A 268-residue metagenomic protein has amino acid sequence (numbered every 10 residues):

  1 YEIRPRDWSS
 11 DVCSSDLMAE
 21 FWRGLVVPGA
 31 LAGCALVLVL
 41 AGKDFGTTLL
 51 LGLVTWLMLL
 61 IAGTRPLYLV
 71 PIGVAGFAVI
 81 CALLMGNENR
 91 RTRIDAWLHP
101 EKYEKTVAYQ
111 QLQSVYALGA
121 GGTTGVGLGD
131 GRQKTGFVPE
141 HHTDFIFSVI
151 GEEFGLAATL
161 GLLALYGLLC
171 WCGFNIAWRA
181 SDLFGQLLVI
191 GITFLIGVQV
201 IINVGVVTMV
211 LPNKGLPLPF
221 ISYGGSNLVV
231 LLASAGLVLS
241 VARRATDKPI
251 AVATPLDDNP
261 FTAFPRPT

Functional and structural regions predicted by a protein language model:
Y1-R4: Short, well-ordered junction/capping motifs at the entry into regular secondary structure
R6, S10-L112, S148-V206, A233-L237 (+1 more regions): Hydrophobic alpha-helical transmembrane segments of multi-pass inner membrane proteins, especially in bacterial systems
A35-G42, A120-T124, I202, M209-I221: Transmembrane alpha-helix interface/packing and boundary motifs in multi-pass membrane proteins, characterized by
D44-L49, G125-G131, H141-T143, L211-K214 (+2 more regions): Transmembrane helix boundary and interhelical junction motifs in multipass membrane proteins
R90-T92, A96, D130-K134, H142 (+1 more regions): Membrane interfacial helix motifs at helix-loop boundaries and amphipathic/re-entrant anchors
Q111-G122, V126-G127: Extracytoplasmic/periplasmic regions of membrane proteins
G122-A157, A180, F184: Long extracytoplasmic/lumenal interhelical loops at the membrane interface of multi-pass membrane proteins
M209-I250: Transmembrane alpha-helices of multi-pass inner-membrane enzymes
